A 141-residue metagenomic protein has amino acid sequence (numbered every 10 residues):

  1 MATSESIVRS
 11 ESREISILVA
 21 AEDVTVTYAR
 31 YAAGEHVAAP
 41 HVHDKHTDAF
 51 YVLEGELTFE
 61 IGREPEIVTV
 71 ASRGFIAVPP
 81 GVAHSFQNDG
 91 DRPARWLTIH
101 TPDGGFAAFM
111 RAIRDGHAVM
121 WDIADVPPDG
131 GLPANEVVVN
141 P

Functional and structural regions predicted by a protein language model:
S4-P40, H46-T47: A short glycine-rich, His/Asp/Glu-containing loop-to-beta-strand
A21, E64-P80: Short acidic-glycine-tyrosine-enriched beta hairpin
E22, K45, V82-A83, R92 (+1 more regions): A generic "binding-loop/recognition-motif" signal
E22-V24, A32-H36, E56-T58, P65 (+1 more regions): Short, charged/polar surface micro-motifs in flexible loops or helix N-caps
R30-A32, V42-F59, I99: Short, conserved beta-strand element in jelly-roll/cupin
A39-P40, F59-E60, V68, V78 (+2 more regions): Short beta-strand His + acidic residue motifs that chelate non-heme Fe in jelly-roll/DSBH and cupin folds
Q87-P141: Double-stranded beta-helix
